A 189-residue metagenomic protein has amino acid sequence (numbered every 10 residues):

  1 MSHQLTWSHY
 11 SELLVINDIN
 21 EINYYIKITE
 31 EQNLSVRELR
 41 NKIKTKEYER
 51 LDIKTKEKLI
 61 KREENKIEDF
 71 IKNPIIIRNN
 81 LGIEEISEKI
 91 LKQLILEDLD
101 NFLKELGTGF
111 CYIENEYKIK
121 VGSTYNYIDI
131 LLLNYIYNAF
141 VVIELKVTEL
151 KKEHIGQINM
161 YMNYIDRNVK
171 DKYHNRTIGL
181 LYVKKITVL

Functional and structural regions predicted by a protein language model:
M1-L189: Basic, low-complexity intrinsically disordered segments
